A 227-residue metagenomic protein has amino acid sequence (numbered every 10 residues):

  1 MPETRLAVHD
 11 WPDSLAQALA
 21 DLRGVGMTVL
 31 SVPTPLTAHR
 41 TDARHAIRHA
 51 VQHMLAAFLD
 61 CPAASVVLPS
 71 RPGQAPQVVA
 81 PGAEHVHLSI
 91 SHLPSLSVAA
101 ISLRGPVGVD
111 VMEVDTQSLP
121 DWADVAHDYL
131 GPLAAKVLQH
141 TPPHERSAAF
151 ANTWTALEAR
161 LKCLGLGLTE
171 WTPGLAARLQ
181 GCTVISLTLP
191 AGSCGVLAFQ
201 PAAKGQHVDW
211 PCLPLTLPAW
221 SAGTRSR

Functional and structural regions predicted by a protein language model:
M1-R227: Core catalytic alpha/beta fold that binds nucleotide/phospho-ligands
